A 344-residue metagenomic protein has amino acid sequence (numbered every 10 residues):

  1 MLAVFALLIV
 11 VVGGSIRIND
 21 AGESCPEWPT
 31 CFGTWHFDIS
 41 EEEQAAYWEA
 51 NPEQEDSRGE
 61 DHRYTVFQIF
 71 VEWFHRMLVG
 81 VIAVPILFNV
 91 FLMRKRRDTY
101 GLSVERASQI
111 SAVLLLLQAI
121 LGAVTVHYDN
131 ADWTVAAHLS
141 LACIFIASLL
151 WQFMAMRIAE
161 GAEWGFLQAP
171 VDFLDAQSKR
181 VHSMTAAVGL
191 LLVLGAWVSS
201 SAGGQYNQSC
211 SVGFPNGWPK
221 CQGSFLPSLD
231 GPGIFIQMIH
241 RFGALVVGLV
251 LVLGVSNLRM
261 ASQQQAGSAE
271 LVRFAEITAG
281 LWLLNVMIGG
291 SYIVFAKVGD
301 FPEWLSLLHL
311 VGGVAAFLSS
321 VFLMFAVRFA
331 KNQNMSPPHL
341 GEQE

Functional and structural regions predicted by a protein language model:
M1-E344: Polytopic transmembrane helical bundles with strong interfacial aromatic enrichment
